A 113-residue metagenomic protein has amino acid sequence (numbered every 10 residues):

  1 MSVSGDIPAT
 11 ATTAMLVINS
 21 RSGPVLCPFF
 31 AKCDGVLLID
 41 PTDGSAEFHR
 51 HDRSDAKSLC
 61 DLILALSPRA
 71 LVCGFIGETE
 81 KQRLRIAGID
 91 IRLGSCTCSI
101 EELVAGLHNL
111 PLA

Functional and structural regions predicted by a protein language model:
M1-S58, A65-L66, R85-A113: Non-catalytic interface/targeting segments
S67-L71: Short active-site oxyanion
C73-G77: N-terminal glycine-rich "phosphate-gripper" loop used for MgATP/nucleotide binding and carboxylate activation
E78-Q82: Short, glycine/polar-rich helix-capping loops at beta-to-alpha or helix-loop-helix junctions that flank or form
